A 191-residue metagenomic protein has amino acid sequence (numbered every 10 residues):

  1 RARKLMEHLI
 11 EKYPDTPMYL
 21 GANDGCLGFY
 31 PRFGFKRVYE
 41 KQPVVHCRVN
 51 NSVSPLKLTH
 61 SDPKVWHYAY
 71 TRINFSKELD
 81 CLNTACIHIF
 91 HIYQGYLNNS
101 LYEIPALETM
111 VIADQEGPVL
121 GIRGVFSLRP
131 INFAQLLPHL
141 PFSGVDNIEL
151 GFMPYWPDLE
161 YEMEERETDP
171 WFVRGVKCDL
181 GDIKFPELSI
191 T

Functional and structural regions predicted by a protein language model:
R1-A2, I10-P17, G25-C26, Y30 (+2 more regions): Long alpha-helical, hydrophobic tracts
R1-K12, P130-L140: Conserved acetyl-CoA-binding loop-helix of GNAT-fold acetyltransferases
R3, D24, H60-P63: Alpha-helix N-capping/helix-start residues
M6, I10-D24, G144-P154: Conserved GNAT acetyl-CoA-binding A-motif
Y13-P14, G95-L97, Q115-E116, L140-G144: Flexible, charged surface loops at secondary-structure boundaries
G28-S54, G124-P130, L140-T191: Active-site/acyl-donor-binding loops of N-acyltransferases
K36-L120: Amide-forming acyltransferase catalytic core, primarily the GNAT-like/NAT-type and related acyltransferase folds
S100-P105, T109-A113, L120-F126, A134-P141 (+1 more regions): Flexible loop/N-cap segments at domain edges
